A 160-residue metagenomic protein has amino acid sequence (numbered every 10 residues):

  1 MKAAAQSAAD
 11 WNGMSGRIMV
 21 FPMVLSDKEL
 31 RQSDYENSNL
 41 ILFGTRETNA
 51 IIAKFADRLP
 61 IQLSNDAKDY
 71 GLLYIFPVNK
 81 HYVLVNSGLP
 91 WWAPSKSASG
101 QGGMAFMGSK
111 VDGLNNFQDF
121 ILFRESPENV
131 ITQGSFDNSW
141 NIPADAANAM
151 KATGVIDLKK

Functional and structural regions predicted by a protein language model:
M1-K160: Solvent-exposed alpha-helical segments and adjacent loops that form catalytic or protein-interaction surfaces
